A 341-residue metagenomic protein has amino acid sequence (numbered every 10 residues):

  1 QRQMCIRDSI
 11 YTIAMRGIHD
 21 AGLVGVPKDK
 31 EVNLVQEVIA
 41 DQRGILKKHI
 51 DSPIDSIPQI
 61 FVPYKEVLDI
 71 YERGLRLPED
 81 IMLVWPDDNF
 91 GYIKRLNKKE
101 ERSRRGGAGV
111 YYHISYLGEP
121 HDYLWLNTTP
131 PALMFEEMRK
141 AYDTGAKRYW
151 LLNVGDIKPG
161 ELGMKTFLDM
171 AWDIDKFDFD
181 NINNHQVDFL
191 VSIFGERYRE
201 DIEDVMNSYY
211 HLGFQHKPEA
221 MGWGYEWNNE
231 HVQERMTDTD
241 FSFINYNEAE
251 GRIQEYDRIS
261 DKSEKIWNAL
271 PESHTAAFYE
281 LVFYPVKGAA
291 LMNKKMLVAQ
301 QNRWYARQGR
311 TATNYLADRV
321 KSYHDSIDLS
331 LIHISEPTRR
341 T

Functional and structural regions predicted by a protein language model:
R2-I6, I332-T341: Single conserved hydrophobic/aromatic residue that forms the stacking wall/gate of nucleotide- or nucleobase-binding
Q3, R7-R105, G251-A276, M292: Gly/Pro-rich turn-and-neighbor structural signature
A21, G107-N127: Active-site clefts of carbohydrate-active enzymes
P27-N33, L75-D80, K98-E101, W125-A132 (+1 more regions): Short secondary-structure boundary/capping segments
L83, A141, N153, F189 (+1 more regions): Conserved, mostly hydrophobic/aromatic
N127-L152, A317-I327: Catalytic-core region of carbohydrate-active enzymes that cleave or remodel glycosidic bonds
V154-D204: Extended substrate-binding grooves/exosites of carbohydrate-active enzymes
Q186-L331, S335: C-terminal non-catalytic alpha-helical accessory regions
